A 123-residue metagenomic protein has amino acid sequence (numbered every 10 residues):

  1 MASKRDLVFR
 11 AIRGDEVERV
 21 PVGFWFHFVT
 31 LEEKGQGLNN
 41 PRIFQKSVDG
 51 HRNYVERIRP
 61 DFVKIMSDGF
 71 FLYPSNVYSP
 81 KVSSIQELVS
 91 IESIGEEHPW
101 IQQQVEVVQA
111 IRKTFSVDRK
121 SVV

Functional and structural regions predicted by a protein language model:
M1-S75, E106-S116: N-terminal basic, low-complexity leaders that serve as flexible interaction/assembly modules and, when applicable, as
G35-N39, N76-S93: Surface-exposed, active-site-proximal loop segments in enzymatic domains
S83-T114: A gly/proline- and charged-residue-enriched helix-loop-helix capping module
R119: Short, basic interhelical loop/turn and adjoining N-cap of the next helix at nucleic-acid- or acidic-partner-contacting
V122: Conserved small/polar residues in nucleotide/adenosyl-binding loops
